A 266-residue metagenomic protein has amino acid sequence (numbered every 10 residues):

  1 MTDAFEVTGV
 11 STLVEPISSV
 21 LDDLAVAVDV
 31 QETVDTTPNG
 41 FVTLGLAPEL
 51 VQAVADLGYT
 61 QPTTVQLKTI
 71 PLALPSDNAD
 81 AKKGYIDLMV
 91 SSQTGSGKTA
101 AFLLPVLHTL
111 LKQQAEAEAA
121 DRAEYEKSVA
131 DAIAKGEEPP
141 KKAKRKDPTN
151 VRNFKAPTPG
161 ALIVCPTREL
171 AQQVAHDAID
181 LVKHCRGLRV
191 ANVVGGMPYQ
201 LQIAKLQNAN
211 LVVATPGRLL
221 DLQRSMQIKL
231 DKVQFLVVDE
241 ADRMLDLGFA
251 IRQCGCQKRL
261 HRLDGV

Functional and structural regions predicted by a protein language model:
M1-I86, A119-V151, P166, G187 (+1 more regions): N-terminal intrinsically disordered, low-complexity tails of helicases
A55-D56, E116, A120-R224, K232-F235: Conserved nucleic-acid-binding Ia/Ib motif block in the N-terminal RecA-like helicase ATPase lobe
T60, L107, A171, Q200 (+3 more regions): Nucleotide phosphate-binding site architecture
V65, I70, K98-L110, V174-H176: Motif I (Walker A/P-loop) of helicase-class P-loop NTPases
V65-K68, V90-S96, V164-T167, E240-R243 (+1 more regions): Conserved helicase ATPase motor motifs in RecA-like P-loop NTPase domains
K82-V106, D121, E138: Walker A/P-loop
P216-R218, Q223-G265: SF2 helicase catalytic motif II
